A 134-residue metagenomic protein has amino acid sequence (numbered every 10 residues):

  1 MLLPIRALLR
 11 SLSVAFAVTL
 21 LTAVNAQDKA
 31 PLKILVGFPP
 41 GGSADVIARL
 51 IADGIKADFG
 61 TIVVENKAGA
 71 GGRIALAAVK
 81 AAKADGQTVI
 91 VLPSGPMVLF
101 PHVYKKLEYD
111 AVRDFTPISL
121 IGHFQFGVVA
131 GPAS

Functional and structural regions predicted by a protein language model:
M1-S13: Bacterial N-terminal signal peptides that target proteins for export
L2, T22-A23: Position-driven detector of the extreme protein N-terminus
S11-T22: Bacterial N-terminal signal peptides
A26-D114, S134: N-terminal (or domain-start) structured segment
T116-S134: A conserved helix-loop-strand patch within extracytoplasmic ligand-binding domains of the periplasmic binding
